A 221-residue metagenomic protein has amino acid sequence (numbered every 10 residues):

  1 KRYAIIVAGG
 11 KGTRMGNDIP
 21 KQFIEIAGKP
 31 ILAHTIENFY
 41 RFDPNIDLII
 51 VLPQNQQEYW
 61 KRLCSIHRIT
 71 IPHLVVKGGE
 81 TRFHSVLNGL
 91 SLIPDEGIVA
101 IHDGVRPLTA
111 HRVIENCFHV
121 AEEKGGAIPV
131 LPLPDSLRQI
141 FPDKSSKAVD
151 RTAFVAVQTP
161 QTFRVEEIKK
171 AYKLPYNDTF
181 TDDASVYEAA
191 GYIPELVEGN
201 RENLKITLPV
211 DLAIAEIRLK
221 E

Functional and structural regions predicted by a protein language model:
K1-E58: N-terminal glycine-rich phosphate-binding loop and ensuing alpha1 helix
I6, L32, G89, H102-D103 (+3 more regions): Residue-level signal for inorganic ion chemistry
M15, F39, W60-C64, C117 (+2 more regions): Hydrophobic packing residues within well-ordered alpha-helices of enzyme cores
A33-E96: Conserved N-terminal catalytic core of the sugar/cofactor nucleotidyltransferase
I46-L48, G126, I193: Residues at the starts of beta-strands that form the adenosine-phosphate
E80-K144, Q158: Conserved beta-loop-beta/alpha segment of the NTase-like Rossmann-fold superfamily that binds/positions NTPs
K147-V157: A recurrent flexible, glycine/aromatic-enriched loop bordering the glycosyltransferase active site that acts as
V155-E221: Conserved alpha/beta core of the MobA/IspD/sugar-nucleotide pyrophosphorylase nucleotidyltransferase superfamily
